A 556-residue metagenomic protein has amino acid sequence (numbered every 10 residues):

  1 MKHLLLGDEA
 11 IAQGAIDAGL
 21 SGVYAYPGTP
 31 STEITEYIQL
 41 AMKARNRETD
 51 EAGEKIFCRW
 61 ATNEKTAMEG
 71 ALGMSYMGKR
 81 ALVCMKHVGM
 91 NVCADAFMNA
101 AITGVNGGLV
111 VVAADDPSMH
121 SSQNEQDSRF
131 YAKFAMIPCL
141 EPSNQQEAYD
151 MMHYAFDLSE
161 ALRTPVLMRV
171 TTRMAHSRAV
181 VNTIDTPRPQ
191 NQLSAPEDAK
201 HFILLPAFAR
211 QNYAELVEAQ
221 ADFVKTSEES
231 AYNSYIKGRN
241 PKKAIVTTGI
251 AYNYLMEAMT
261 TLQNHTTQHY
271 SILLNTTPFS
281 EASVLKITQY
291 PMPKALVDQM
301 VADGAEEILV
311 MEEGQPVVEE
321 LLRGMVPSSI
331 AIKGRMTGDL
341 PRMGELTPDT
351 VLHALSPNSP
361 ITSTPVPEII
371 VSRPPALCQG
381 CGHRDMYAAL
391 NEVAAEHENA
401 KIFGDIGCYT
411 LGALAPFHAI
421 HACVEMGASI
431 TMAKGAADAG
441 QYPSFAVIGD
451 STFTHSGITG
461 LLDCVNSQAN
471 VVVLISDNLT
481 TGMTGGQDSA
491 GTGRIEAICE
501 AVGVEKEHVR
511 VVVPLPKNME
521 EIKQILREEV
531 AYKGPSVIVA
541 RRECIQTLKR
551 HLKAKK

Functional and structural regions predicted by a protein language model:
M1-A12, A18, P142-L377, G382-H383 (+3 more regions): Flexible, low-complexity linker and terminal segments
M1-Q145, R173, G238, G324-Y442: Thiamine diphosphate
S21, R80, E306, N470 (+1 more regions): Short acidic/polar active-site loop segments enriched in Thr and Asp
P30-I34, T66-M68, M90-V92, P117-H120 (+12 more regions): Flexible loop/turn segments at secondary-structure boundaries
T32-T35, S122-S128, M292-L296, V318 (+1 more regions): Short, glycine/polar-rich helix-capping loops at beta-to-alpha or helix-loop-helix junctions that flank or form
A41, Q126-F130, N182-P187, T260-L262 (+5 more regions): Short secondary-structure boundary/capping segments
C84-M85, V110-A114, L167-R173, V246-T247 (+5 more regions): Short beta-strand segments
S121, A413-V537, E543-K553: Thiamine diphosphate
